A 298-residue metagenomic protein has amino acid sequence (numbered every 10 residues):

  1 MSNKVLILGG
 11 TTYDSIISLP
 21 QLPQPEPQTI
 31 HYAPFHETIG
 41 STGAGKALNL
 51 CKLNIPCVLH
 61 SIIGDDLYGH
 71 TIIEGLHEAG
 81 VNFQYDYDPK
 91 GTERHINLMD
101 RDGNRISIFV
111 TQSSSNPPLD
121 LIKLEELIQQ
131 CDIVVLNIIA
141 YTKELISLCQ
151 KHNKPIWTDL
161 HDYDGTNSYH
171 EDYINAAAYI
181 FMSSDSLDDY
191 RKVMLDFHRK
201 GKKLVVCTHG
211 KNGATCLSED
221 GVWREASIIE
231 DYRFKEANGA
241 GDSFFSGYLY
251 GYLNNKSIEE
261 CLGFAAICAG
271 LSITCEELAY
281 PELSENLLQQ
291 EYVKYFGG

Functional and structural regions predicted by a protein language model:
M1-H60, H70: Glycine-rich phosphate/adenosyl-contacting loop at the front of the ribokinase-like
S2-T11, G75-D86, M99-R224, K256 (+1 more regions): Ribokinase/PfkB-type carbohydrate-kinase core domain
V5, L195-G298: Conserved phosphate-binding/catalytic region of the ribokinase-like
Q24-P34, H77, R224-Y232: Glycine/charged-rich beta-loop-alpha catalytic/anionic-binding loops adjacent to active sites
L53, A79, K90-T92: Short, basic and Ser/Thr-rich N-terminal targeting/leader segments
C57-Q84: A glycine-rich beta-to-alpha transition motif near the start of alpha/beta enzyme domains, typified by
